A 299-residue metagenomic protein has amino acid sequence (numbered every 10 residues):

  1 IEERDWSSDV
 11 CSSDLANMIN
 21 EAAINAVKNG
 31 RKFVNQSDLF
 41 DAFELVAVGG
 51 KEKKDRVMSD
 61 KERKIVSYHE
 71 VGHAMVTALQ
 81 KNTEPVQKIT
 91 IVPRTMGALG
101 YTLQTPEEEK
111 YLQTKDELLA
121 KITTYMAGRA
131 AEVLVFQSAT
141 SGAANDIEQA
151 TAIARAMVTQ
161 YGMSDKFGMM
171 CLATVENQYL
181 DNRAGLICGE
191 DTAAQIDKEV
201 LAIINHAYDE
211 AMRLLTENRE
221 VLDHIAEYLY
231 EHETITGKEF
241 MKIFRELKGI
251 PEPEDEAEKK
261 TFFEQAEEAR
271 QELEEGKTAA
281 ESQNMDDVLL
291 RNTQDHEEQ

Functional and structural regions predicted by a protein language model:
I1-W6, V10: Single conserved hydrophobic/aromatic residue that forms the stacking wall/gate of nucleotide- or nucleobase-binding
D14-K28, S37-F40: C-terminal helical "lid" of AAA+/P-loop NTPase domains
S37, V48-D60: P-loop NTPase nucleotide-binding/switch module
F40-L45, T95-A98: Short, conserved phosphate-binding/catalytic loop or strand-edge motifs used in phosphoryl-/nucleotidyl-transfer
S59, R63-Y68, A74-Q299: Soluble catalytic regions of large protease machineries
